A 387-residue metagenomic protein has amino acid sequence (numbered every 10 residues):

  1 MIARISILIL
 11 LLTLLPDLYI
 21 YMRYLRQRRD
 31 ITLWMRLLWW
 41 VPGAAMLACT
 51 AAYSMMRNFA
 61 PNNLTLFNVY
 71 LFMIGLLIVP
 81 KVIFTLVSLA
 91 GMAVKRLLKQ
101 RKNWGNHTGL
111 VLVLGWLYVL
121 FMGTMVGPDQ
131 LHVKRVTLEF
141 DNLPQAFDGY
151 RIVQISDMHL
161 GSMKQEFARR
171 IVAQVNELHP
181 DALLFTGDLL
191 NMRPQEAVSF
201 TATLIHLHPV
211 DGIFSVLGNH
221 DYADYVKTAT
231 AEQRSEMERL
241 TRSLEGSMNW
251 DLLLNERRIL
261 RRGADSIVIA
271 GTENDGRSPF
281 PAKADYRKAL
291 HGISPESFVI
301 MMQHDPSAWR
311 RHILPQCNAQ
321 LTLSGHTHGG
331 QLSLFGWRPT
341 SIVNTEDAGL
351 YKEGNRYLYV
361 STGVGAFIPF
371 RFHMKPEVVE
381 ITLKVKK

Functional and structural regions predicted by a protein language model:
M1-D129: Non-catalytic terminal accessory segments
P16-Q27, L98-L112, R135-P144, F167-L183 (+1 more regions): Short, charge-rich amphipathic segments
L89, R96, D141-L143, H220 (+1 more regions): Generic structural motif
L117-P144, L160-E166: Hydrophobic alpha-helical transmembrane segments in integral membrane proteins
Q145-K387: Soluble catalytic domains of enzymes that build or remodel membrane lipids, polysaccharides, and related
